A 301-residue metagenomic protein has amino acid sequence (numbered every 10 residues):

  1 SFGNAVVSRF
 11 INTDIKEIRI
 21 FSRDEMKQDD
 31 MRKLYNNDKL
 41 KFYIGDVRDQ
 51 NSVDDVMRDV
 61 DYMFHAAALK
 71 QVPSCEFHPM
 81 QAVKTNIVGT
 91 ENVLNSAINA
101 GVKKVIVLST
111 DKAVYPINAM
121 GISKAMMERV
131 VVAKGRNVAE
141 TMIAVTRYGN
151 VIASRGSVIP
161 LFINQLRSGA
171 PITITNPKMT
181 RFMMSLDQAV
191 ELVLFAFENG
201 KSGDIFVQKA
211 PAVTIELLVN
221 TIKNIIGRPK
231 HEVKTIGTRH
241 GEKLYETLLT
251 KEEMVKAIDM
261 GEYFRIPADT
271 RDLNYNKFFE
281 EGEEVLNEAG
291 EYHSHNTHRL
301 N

Functional and structural regions predicted by a protein language model:
S1-F2: Hydrophobic/small residue at the entry helix of a nucleotide-binding pocket
V6-I11: Aromatic pocket-lining residues of Rossmann-like dinucleotide-binding sites
D14-K27: Conserved glycine-rich Rossmann-like NAD(P)H-binding loop of the short-chain dehydrogenase/reductase
S22, Y43-I44, K84, N176 (+1 more regions): Conserved residues in the N-terminal Rossmann fold of short-chain dehydrogenase/reductase
D24, D111, P211: Residues in the short beta-alpha loop(s) of Rossmann-like NAD(P)-binding domains
N36, K41-Y62: Conserved Rossmann-fold cofactor-binding substructure of NAD(P)-dependent oxidoreductases
H65, L69-R129, A133, I143: Conserved Rossmann-fold NAD(P)-dependent oxidoreductase catalytic core, especially the SDR/UDP-sugar
V93, N99, E128-R129, A133-N301: Strand-loop microenvironment adjacent to phosphate/nucleotide-handling motifs in alpha/beta enzyme folds
